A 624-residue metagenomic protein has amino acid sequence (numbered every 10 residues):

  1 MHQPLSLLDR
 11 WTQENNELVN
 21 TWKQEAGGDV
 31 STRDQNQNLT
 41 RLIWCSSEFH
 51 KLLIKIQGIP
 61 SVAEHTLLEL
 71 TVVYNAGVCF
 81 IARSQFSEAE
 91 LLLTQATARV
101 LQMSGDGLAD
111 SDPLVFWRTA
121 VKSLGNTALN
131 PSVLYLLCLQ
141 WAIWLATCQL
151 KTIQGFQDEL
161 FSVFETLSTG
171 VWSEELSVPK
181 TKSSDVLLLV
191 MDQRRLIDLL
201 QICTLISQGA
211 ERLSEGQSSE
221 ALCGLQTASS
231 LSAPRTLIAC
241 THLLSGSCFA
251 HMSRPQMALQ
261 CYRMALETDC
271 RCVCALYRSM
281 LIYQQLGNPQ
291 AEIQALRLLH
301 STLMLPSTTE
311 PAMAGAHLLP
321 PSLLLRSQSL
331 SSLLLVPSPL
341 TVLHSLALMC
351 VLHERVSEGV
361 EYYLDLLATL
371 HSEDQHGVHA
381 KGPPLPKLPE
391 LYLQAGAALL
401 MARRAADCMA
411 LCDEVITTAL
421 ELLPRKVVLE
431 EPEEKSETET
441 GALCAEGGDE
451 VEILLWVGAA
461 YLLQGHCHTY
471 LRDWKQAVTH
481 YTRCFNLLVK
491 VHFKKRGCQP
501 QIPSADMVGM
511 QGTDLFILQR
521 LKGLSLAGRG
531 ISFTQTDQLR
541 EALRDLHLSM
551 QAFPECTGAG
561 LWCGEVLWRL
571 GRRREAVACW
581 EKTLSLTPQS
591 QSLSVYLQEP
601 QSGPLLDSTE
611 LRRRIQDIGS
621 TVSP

Functional and structural regions predicted by a protein language model:
M1-P624: Non-TPR docking regions that flank or precede TPR/alpha-solenoid scaffolds in eukaryotic proteins
